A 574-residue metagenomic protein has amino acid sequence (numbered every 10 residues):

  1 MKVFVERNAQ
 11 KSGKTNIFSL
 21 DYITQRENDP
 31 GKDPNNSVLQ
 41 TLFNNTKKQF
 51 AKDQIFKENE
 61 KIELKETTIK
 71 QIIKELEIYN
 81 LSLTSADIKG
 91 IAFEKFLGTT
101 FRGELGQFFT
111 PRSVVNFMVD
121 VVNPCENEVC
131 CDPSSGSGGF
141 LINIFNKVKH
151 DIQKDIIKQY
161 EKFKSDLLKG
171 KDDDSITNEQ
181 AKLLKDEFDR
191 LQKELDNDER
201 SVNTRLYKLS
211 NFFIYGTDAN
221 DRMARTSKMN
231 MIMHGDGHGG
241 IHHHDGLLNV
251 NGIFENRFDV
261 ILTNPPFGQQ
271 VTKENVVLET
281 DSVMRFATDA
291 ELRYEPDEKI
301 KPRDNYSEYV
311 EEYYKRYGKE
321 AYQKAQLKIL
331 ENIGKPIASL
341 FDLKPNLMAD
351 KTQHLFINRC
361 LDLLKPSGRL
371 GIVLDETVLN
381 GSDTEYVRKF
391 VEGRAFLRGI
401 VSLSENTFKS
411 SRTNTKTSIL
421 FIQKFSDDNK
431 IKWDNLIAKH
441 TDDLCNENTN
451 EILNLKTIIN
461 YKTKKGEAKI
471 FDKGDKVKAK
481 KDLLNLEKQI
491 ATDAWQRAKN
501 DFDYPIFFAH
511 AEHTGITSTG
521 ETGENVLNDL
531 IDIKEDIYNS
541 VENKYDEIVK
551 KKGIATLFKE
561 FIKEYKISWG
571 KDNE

Functional and structural regions predicted by a protein language model:
M1-E6, I232, N358: Short, hydrophobic/amphipathic alpha-helical patches that form generic packing surfaces within helical domains
K2-G98: Long recognition/docking surfaces used for binding and targeting
R26, K32, N36, L168-D186 (+1 more regions): Flexible coil/linker segments and helix-coil junctions enriched in charged and small residues
S82, E104-F108, G216-T217, G334 (+1 more regions): Short acidic-aromatic active-site loops that bind/stabilize oxyanions
I88-S113, V119: Class I SAM-dependent transferase core
K89-K95, N197-V202, I329-K335: Active-site-adjacent bridging/hinge elements
F108-T263, F267-M284, D375-E376, V387 (+1 more regions): Conserved S-adenosyl-L-methionine
E255, V260-E574: A conserved structural/catalytic subdomain of Rossmann-like adenosyl-cofactor enzymes
